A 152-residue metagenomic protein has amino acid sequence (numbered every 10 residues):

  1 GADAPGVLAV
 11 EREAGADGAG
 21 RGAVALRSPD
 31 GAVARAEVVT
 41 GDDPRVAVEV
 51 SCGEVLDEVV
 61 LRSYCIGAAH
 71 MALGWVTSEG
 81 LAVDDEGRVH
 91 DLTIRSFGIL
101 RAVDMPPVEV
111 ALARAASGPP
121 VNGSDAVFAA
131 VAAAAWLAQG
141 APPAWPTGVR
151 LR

Functional and structural regions predicted by a protein language model:
G1-R152: C-terminal catalytic domains of large/alpha subunits in multi-subunit enzymes
